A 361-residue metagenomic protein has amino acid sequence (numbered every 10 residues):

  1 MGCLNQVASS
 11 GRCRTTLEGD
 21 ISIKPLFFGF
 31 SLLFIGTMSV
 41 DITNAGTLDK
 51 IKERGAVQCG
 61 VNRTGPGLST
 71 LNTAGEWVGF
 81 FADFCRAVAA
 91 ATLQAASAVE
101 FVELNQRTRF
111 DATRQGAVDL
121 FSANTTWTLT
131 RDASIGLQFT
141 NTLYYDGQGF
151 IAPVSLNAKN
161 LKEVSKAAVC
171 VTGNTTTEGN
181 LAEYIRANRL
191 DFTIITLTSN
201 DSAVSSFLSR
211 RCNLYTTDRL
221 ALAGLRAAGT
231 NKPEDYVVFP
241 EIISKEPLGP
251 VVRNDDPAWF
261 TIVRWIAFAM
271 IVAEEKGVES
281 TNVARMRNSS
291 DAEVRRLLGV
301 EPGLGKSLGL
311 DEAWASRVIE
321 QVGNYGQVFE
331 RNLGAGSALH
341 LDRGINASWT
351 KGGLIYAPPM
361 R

Functional and structural regions predicted by a protein language model:
G29-M38: Bacterial N-terminal signal peptides
S39-A45: Sec/Tat signal peptide C-region and signal peptidase I cleavage site
A45-N124, L308-A313, Q321-Y325, S348 (+1 more regions): Extracytoplasmic small-molecule ligand-binding "clamshell" domains of the periplasmic binding protein/Venus flytrap
K52, A89-Q94, R114-V118, S155 (+7 more regions): Sec-exported extracytoplasmic/periplasmic mature domains
Q58-G67, G75-T92, T126-W127, D146-A203: Bilobed "Venus flytrap"/periplasmic-binding protein-like clamshell domains and structurally analogous long
D83-T92, V154-A158, K162, K166-T176 (+4 more regions): Extended ligand-binding regions for polar small-molecule ligands
R86, A90, Q94-E163, R219-S244 (+2 more regions): Acidic, polar ligand-binding/catalytic clefts
L304-R361: C-terminal functional modules
